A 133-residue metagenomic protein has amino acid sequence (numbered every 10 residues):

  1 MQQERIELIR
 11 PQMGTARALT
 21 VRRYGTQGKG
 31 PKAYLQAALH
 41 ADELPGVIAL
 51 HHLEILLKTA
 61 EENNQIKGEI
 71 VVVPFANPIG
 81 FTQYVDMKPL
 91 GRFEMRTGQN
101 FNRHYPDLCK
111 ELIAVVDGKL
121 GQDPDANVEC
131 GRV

Functional and structural regions predicted by a protein language model:
M1-V133: Structured catalytic-domain cores with a bias toward divalent-metal coordination
